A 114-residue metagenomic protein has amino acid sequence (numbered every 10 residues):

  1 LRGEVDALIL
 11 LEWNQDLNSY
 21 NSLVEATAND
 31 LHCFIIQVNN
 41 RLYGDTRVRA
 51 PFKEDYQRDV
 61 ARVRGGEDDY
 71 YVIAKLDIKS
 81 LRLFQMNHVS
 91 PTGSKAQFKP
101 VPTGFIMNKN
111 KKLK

Functional and structural regions predicted by a protein language model:
L1-I73, I78-R82, T92: CN hydrolase (nitrilase-like) catalytic-core segments centered on the catalytic cysteine and neighboring Lys/Glu
L76-K114: A short C-terminal boundary segment appended to hydrolase-like catalytic domains
